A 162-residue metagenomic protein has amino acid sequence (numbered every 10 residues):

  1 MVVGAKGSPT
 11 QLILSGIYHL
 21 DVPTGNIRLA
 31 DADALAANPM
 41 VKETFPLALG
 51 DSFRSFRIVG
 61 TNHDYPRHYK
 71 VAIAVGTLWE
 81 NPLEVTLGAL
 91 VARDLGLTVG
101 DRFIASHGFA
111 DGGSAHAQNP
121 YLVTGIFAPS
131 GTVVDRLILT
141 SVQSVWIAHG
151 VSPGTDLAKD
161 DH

Functional and structural regions predicted by a protein language model:
M1-R57, R67, N81: Hydrophobic, regular-secondary-structure patches
S52-N62, V71-H162: Hydrophobic secondary-structure segments that place a key small or acidic residue at a functional site
